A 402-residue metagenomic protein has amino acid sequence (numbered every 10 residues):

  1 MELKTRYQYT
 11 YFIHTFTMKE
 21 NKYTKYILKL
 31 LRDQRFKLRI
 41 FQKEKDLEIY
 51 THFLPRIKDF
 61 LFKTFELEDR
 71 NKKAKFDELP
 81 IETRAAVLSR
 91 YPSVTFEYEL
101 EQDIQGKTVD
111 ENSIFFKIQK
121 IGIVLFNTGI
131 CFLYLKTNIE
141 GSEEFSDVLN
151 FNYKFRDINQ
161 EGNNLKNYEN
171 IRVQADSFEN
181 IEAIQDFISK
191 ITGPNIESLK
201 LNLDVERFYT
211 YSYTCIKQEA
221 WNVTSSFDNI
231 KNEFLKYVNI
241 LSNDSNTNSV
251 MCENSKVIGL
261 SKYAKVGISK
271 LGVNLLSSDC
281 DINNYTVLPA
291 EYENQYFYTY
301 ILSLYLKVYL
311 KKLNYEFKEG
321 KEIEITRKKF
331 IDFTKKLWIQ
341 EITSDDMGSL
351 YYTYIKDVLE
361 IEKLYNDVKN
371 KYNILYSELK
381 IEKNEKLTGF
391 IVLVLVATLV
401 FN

Functional and structural regions predicted by a protein language model:
M1, Q105-N112, S142, D281-Y285 (+2 more regions): Generic structural signal for short, solvent-exposed loop/turn connectors between secondary structure elements
M1-N222: N-terminal pre-transmembrane cytosolic regions of membrane proteins
F12-H14, L133-L135, K265-V266, V273-L276 (+3 more regions): Generic structural hydrophobic/aromatic packing signal, biased to beta-strands
N21, N71, N112, N127 (+20 more regions): Detector for Asparagine
V87-E101, N232, V238-D244, I331: Generic detector of short, locally flexible boundary/turn motifs and exposed helical patches
S113-K117, K256-I258, F333: Short amphipathic alpha-helical surface micro-motifs
F187-L306, Y315: N-terminal extramembrane/targeting module of integral membrane proteins
Y292-N402: Membrane-associated alpha-helical segments
